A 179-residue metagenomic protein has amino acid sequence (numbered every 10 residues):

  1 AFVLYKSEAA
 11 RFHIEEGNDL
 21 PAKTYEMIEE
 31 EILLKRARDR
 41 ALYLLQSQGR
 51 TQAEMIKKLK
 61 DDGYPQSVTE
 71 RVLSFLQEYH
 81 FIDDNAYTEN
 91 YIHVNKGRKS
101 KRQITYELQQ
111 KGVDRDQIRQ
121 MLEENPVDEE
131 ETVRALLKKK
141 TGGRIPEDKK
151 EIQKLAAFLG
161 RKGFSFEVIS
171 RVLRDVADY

Functional and structural regions predicted by a protein language model:
A1-Y179: An alpha-helical, amphipathic repeat domain used for nucleic-acid recognition, typified by the mTERF helical solenoid
